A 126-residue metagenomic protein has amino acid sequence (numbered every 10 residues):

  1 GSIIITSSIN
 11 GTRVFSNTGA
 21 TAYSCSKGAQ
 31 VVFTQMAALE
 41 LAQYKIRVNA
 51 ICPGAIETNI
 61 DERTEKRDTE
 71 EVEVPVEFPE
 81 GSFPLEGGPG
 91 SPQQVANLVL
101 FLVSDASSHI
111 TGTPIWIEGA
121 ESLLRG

Functional and structural regions predicted by a protein language model:
S8: Residue(s) in the substrate-gating loop at a strand-loop-helix junction that position the organic substrate next
T12, P53-R63, R67: Short, flexible catalytic-loop segment of classical short-chain dehydrogenase/reductase
S26, T34: Active-site helix of classical SDR
A42, R47, I110-G112: Short, small/polar-rich loop/turn modules that mediate ligand/substrate recognition or access, typified
R47-E57, V103, W116-E118: Conserved SDR Rossmann-fold cofactor-binding beta-strand/turn motif
E70-Q94: Catalytic Tyr-x(3-8)-Lys segment
L100, T111-G126: Short C-terminal tail/terminal secondary-structure segment of NAD(P)H-dependent dehydrogenase/reductase domains
